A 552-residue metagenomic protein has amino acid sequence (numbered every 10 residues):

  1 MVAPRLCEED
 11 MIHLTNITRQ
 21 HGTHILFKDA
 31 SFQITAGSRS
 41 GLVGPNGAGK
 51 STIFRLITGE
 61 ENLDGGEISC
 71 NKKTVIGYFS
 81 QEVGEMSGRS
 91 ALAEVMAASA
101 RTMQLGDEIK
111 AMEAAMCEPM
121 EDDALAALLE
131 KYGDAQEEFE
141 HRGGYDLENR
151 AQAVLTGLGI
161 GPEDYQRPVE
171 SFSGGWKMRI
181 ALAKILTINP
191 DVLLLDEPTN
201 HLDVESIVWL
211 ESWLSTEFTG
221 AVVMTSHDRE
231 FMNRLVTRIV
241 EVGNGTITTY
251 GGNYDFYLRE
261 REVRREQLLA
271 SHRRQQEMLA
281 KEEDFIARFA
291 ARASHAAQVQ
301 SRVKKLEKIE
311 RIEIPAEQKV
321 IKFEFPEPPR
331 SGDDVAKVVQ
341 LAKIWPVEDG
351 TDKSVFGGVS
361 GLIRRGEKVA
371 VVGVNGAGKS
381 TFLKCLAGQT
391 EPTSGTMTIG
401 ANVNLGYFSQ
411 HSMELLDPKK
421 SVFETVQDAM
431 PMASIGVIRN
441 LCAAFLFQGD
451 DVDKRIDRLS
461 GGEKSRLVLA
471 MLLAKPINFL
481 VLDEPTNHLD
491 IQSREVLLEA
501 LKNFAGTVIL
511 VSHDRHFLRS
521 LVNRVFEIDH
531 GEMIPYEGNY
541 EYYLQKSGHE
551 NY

Functional and structural regions predicted by a protein language model:
V2-R273, K319, P326-Y552: ABC ATP-binding cassette signature C-motif
E118-E121, I286-A297, E313-I314, L446: Short intracellular "coupling" helices and adjacent cytoplasmic loop segments at the cytosolic face of multi-pass
L129-Y132, L202-D203, Q300-E310: Extended non-transmembrane interhelical loops and adjacent amphipathic helices of multipass membrane proteins
L268-A290, H295-E307, K319-V320, E324 (+1 more regions): ABC ATPase nucleotide-binding domains
